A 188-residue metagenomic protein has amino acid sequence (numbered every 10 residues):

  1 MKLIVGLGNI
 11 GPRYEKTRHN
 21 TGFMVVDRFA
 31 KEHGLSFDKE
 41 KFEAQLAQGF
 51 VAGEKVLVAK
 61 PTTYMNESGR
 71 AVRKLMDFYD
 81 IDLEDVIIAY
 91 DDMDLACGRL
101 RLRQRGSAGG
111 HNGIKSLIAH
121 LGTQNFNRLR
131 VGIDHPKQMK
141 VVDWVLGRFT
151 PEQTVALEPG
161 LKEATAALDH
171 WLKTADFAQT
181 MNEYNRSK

Functional and structural regions predicted by a protein language model:
K2-R105, K115-A119, T123-N127, K137-K140 (+2 more regions): Nucleotide and nucleotide-moiety/phosphate-recognizing core
G109-G113: Hydrophobic alpha-helical segments within soluble ligand-binding/sensing domains
